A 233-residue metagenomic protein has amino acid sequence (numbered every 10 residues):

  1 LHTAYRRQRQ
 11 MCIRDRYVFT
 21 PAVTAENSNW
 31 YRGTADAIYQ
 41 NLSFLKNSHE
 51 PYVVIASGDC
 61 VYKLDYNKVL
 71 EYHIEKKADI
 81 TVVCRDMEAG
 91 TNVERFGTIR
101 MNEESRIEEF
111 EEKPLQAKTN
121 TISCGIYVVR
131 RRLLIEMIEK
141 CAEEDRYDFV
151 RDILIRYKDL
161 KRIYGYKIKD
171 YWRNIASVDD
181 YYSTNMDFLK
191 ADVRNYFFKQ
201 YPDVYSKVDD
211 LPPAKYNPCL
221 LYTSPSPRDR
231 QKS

Functional and structural regions predicted by a protein language model:
L1-R9, I13, Y222-K232: Single conserved hydrophobic/aromatic residue that forms the stacking wall/gate of nucleotide- or nucleobase-binding
R6-Q10, R14-V61, Y66-K68, Y72 (+1 more regions): Conserved N-terminal catalytic core of the sugar/cofactor nucleotidyltransferase
V23, M87-E88, P114, K169-W172 (+1 more regions): Glycine-rich beta-alpha junction loops
Y31, K63, V128, D148 (+1 more regions): Short aromatic/basic micro-patch
K63-R132, C141: Conserved core of the sugar-phosphate nucleotidyltransferase
R132, E136-S224, R228, S233: Left-handed beta-helix
